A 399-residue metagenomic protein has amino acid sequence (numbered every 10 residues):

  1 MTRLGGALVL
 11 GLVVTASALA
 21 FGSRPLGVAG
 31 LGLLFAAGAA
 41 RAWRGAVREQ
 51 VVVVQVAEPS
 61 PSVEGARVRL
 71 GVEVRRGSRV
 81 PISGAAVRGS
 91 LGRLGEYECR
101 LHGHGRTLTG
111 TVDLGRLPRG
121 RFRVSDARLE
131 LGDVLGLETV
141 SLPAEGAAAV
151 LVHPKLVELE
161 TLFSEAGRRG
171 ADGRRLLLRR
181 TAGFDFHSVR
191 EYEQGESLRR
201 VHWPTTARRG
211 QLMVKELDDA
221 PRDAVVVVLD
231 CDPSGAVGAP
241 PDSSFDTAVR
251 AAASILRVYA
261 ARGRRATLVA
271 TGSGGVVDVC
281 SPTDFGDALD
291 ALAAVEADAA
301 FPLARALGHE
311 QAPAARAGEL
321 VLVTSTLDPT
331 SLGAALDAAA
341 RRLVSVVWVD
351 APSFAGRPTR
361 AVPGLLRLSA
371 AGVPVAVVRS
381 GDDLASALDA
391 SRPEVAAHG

Functional and structural regions predicted by a protein language model:
M1-V54: Extracellular/lumenal glycan-associated context and N-glycosylation machinery
T2, S23, I82, L91-G92 (+4 more regions): Short, structured coil/loop segments at alpha-helix boundaries
F35-D278, E319, V323: An amphipathic, basic-hydrophobic helix/alpha-beta surface used to engage anionic, phosphate-rich ligands or surfaces
K155, T161-F163, Q194-G399: Exposed, interaction-prone extracellular/peripheral surfaces
